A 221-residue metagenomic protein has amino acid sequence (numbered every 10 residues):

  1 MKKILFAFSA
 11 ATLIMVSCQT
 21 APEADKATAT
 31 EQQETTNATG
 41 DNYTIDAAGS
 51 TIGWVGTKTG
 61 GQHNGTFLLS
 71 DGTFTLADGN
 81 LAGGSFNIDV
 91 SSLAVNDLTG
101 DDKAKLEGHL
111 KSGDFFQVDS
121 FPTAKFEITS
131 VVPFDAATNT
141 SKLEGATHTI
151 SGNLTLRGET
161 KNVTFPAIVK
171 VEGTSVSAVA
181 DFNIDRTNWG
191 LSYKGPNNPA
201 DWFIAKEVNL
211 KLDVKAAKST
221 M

Functional and structural regions predicted by a protein language model:
M1-V16: Sec-dependent bacterial lipoprotein signal peptides
C18-M221: Low-complexity, acidic/polar, glycine-enriched regions of mature
